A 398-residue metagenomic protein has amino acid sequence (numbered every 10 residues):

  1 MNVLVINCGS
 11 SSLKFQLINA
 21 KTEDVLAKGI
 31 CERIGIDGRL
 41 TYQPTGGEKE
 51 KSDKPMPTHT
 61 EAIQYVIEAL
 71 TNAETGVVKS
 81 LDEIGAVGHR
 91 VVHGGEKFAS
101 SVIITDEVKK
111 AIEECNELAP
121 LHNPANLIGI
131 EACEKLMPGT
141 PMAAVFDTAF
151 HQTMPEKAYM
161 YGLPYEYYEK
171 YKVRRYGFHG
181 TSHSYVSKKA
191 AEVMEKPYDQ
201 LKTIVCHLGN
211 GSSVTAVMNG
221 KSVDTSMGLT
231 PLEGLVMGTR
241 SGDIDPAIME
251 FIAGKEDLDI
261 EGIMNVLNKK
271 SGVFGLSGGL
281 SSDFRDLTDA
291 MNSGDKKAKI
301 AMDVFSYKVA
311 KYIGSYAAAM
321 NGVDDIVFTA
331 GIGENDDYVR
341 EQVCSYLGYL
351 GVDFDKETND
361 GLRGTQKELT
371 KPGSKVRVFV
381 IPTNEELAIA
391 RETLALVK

Functional and structural regions predicted by a protein language model:
M1-L4: Extreme N-terminal starter segment of soluble prokaryotic enzymes
S12-M56, G228: Short glycine-rich, Thr/Ser-proximal phosphate-binding strand/loop in the N-terminal lobe of ATP-dependent enzymes
A69-I84, A190-P197, I313-D324: Phosphate/pyrophosphate-binding loops at sites that engage ATP/ADP/AMP, CoA/4′-phosphopantetheine, polyphosphate
L70-H122, P141-A143, A149-A158: Short beta-strand-loop/turn "lid" adjacent to the catalytic site in phosphate-handling enzymes
F150-K255: Glycine-rich phosphate-binding loop of actin/hexokinase-like ATP-binding domains
M218, V223-D259, N265, A330-G361: Catalytic phosphate/nucleotide-handling subdomain of diverse soluble enzymes
E256-A301: A mobile "lid/hinge" subdomain adjacent to the ATP/sugar-phosphate binding pocket shared across diverse ATP-dependent
K299, D303-D324, G333-K398: Internal helix-turn-beta structural module
